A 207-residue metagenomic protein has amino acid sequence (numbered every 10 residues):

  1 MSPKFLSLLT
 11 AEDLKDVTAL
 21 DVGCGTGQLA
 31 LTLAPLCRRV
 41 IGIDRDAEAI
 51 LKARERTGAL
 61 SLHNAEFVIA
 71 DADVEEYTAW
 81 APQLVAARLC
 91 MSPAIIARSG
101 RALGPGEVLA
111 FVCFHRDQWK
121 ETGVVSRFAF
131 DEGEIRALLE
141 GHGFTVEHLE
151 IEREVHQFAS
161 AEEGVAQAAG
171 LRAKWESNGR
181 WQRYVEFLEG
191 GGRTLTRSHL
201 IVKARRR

Functional and structural regions predicted by a protein language model:
M1-V17: Conserved alpha-helix/loop element of class I SAM-dependent methyltransferases that forms part of the SAM/SAH-binding
L20, T26-V74: Class I SAM-dependent methyltransferase SAM/SAH-binding core
V74-L84: A short acidic, Gly/Pro-enriched loop at the edge of an enzyme's catalytic core that lines a small-molecule cofactor
P82-I96: A short SAM/SAH-binding and catalytic strip from SAM-dependent methyltransferases
I96-V108: A short glycine-rich, Lys/Arg-flanked "PGG" loop and its adjoining helix->strand segment in the class I
V108-E134: Conserved class I S-adenosyl-L-methionine
R136-I151: A SAM-dependent methyltransferase catalytic signature shared across enzymes that methylate proteins
E150-R207: Conserved Class I S-adenosyl-L-methionine
